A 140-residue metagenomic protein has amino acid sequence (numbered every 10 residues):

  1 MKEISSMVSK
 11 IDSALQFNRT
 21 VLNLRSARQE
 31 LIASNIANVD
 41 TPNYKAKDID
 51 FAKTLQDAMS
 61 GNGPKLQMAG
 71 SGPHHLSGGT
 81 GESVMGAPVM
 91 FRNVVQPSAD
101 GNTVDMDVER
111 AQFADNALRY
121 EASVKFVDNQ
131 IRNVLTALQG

Functional and structural regions predicted by a protein language model:
K2-G140: Amphipathic alpha-helical polymerization modules
